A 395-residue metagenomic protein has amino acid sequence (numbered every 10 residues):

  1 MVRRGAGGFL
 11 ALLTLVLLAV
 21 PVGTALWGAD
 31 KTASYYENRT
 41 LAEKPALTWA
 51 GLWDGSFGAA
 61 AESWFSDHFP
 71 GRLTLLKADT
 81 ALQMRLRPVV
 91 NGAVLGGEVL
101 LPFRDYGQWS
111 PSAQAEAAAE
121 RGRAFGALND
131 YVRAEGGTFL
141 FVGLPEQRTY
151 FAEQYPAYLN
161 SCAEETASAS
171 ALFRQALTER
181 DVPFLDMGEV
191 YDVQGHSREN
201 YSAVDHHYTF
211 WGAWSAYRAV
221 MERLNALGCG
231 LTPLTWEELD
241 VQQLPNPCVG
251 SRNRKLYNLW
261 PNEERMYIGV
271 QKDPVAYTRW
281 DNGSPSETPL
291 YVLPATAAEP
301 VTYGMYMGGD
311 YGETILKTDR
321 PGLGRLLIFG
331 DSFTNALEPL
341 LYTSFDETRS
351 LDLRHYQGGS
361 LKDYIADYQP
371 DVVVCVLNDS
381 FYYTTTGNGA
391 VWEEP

Functional and structural regions predicted by a protein language model:
M1-P395: Extracellular glycan-modifying ectodomains
